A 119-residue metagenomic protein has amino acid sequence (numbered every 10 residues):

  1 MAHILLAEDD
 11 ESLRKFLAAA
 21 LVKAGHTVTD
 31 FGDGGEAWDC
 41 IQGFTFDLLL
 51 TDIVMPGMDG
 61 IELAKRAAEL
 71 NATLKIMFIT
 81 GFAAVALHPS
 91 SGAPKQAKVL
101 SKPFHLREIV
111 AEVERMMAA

Functional and structural regions predicted by a protein language model:
E8: Conserved acidic carboxylate
K15-K23: Charged docking surfaces used in two-component/phosphorelay signaling
G25-G32, C40: Short hydrophobic/Thr-rich beta-strand motif most characteristic of the beta2 strand and flanking loop of CheY-like
D33-E36, D59-L63: Acidic catalytic/metal-coordinating carboxylates
D52: Active-site residues of response regulator receiver
M55: Receiver (REC) domain active-site loop signature in two-component systems and cognate sites in sensor histidine kinases
F104-E114: C-terminal output helix
